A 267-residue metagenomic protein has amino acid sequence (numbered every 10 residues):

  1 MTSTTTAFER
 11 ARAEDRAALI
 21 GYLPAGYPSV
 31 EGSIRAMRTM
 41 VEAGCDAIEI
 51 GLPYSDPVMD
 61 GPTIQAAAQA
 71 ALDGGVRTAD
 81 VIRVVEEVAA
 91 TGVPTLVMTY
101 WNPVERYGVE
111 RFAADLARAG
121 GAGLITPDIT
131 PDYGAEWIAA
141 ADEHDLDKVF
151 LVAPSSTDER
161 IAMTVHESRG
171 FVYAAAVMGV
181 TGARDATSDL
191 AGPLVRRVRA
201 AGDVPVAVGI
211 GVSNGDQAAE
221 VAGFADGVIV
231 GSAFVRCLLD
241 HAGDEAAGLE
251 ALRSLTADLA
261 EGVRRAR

Functional and structural regions predicted by a protein language model:
M1-Y22, V85-E86, R267: N-terminal amphipathic alpha-helix/helix-capping segment at the start of soluble metabolic enzymes
S3, G61-L96, A139-A153, D189-V206 (+1 more regions): Alpha-helix-loop-beta-strand connector modules within alpha/beta enzyme cores
V30-M40, S156-H166, A201, V208 (+1 more regions): Catalytic cores of alpha/beta
V41, A47, L52, Q65-P127 (+2 more regions): Active-site beta->alpha loop and helix N-cap motifs at the rims of alpha/beta catalytic domains
C45-S55, A119-I125, T130, V172-G182 (+2 more regions): Glycine-rich phosphate-binding active-site loops on the catalytic face of alpha/beta enzymes
D73-V76, G120-Y133, D147-S156, I161-A162 (+1 more regions): Catalytic beta/alpha-barrel core
L151, I161-A200, C237-H241: Glycine/Thr-rich beta-alpha phosphate-binding loop at enzyme active sites
R196-V204, S213-G223, G227-R267: Alpha/beta catalytic cores of nucleotide-metabolism and tRNA/nucleoside-modifying enzymes
